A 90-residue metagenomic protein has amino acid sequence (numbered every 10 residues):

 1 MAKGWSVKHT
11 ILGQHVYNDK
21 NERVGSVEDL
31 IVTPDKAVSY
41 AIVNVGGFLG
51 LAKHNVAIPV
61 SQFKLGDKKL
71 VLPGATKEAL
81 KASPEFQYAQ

Functional and structural regions predicted by a protein language model:
M1-Q90: Peripheral interaction segments used for macromolecular assembly
